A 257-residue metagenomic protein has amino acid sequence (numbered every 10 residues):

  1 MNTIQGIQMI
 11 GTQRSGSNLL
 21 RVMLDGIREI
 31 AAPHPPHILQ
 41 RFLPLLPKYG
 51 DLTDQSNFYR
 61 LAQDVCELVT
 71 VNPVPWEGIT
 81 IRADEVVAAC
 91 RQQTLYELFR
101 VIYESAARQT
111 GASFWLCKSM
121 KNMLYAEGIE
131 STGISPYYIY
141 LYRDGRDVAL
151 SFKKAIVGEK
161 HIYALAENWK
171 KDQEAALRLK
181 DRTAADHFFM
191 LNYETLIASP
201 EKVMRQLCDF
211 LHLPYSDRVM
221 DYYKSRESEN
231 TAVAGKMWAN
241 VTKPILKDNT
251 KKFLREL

Functional and structural regions predicted by a protein language model:
M1-Q8, L52, D84-A88, Q92-Q93 (+3 more regions): PAPS-dependent sulfotransferases, especially Golgi type II membrane carbohydrate sulfotransferases
T12: P-loop (Walker A) phosphate-binding loop of NTP-binding proteins
N18-I30: A conserved segment at the C-terminal end of the G1
P33-C117, L246-T250: PAPS-dependent sulfation machinery
T53-G78, C117, M123-I129, I162-N168 (+3 more regions): Anion-recognition interface
A106-Q109, A175-F188: A structural motif corresponding to the C-terminal end of an alpha-helix and its immediate exit/capping segment
S113-L116, R182-L211, R255-L257: Phosphate-binding beta-loop-alpha motif at adenosine-nucleotide cofactor sites
K118-S119, G128-K153: Conserved phosphate-donor/acceptor-positioning beta-strand/loop module used by diverse small-molecule
